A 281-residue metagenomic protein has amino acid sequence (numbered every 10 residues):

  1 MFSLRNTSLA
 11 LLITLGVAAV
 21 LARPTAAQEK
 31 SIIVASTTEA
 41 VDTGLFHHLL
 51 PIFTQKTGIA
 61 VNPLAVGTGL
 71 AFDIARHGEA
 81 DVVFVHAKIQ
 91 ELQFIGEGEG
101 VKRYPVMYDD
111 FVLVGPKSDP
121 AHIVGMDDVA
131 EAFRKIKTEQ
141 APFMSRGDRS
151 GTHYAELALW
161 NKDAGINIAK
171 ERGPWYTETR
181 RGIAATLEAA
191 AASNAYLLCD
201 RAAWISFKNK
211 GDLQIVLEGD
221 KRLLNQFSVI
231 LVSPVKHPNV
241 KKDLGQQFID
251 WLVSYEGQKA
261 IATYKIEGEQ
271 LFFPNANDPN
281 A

Functional and structural regions predicted by a protein language model:
M1-L4: N-terminal secretory signal peptides that target proteins for export/translocation
S8-A19: Bacterial N-terminal signal peptides
L21-A27: Sec/Tat signal peptide C-region and signal peptidase I cleavage site
A27-A60, L64, G69, D73 (+5 more regions): Exported/periplasmic ABC-transporter solute-binding proteins
V82-Y108: Acidic, polar ligand-binding/catalytic clefts
Y108-D110, Q140: Residue-level signal for tight coil/turn positions that link beta-strands
L113: Serine endopeptidase catalytic core focused on the charge-relay Asp
